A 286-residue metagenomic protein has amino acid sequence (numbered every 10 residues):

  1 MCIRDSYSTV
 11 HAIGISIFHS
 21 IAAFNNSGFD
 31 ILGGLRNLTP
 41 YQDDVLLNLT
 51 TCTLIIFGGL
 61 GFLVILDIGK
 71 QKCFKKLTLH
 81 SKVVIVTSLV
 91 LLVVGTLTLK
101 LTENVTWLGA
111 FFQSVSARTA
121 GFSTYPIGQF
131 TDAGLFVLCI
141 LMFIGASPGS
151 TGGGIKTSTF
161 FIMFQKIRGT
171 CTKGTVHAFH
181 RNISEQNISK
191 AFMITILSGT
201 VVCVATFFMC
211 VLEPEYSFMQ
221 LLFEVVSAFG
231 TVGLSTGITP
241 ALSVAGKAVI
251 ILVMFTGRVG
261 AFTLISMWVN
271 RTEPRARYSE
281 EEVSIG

Functional and structural regions predicted by a protein language model:
R4-G286: Membrane-proximal intracellular helices of multi-pass ion channels
